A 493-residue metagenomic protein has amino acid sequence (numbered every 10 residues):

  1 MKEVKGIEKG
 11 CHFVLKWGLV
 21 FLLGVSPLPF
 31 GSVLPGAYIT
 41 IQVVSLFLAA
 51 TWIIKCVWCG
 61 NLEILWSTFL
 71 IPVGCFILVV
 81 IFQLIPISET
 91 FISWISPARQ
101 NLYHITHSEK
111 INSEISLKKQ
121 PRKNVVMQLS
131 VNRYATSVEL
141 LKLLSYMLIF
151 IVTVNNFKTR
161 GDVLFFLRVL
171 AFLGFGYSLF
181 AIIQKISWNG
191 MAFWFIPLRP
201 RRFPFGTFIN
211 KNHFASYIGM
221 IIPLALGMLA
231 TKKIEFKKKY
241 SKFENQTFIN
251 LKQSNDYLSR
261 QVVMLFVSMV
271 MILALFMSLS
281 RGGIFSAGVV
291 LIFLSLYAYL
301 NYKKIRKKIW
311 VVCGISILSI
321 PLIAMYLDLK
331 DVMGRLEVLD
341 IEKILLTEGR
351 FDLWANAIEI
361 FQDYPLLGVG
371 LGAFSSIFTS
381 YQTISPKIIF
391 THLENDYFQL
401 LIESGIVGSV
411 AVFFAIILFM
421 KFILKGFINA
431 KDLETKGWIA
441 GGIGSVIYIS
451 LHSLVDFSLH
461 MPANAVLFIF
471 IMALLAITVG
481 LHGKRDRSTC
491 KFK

Functional and structural regions predicted by a protein language model:
K2-S32, I39-I53, V73-I77, I81-I87 (+5 more regions): Alpha-helical transmembrane segments of multi-pass inner-membrane proteins
W52, I64-L70, V80, S93: Membrane-interface helix-loop-helix modules in multi-pass membrane proteins
W58-N61: Intrinsic disorder/low-complexity segments
V80, L84-I111, F180-F195, L329-D363 (+1 more regions): Aromatic-rich transmembrane-lumenal/periplasmic boundary elements in polytopic membrane proteins
Q83, T153, N210, F351-T391 (+2 more regions): TM-adjacent membrane-interface loops and short helices in multi-pass inner/ER membrane proteins
T90-S130, I360, G372-S380: Extracytosolic (periplasmic/ER-lumenal) interhelical loops and adjacent juxtamembrane/interface segments of multi-pass
I196-R202, G334-D340, F378-I384: Short glycine/proline- and charge-enriched loop/turn segments that cap or connect secondary-structure elements
I341-E348, S385-T391, E434: Short, contiguous acidic/charged loop-to-helix segments that flank catalytic cores in large enzymes
